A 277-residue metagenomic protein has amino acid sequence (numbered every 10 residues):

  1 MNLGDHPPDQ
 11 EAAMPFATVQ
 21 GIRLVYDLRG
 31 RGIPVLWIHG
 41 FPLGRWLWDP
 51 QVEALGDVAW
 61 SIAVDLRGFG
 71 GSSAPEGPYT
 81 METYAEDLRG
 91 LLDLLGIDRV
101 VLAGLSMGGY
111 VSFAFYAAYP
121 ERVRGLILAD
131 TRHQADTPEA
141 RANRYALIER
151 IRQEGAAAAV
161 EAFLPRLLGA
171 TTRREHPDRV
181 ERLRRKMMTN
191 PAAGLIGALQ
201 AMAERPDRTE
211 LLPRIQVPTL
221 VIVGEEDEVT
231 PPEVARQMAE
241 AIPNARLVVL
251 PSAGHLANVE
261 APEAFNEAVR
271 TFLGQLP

Functional and structural regions predicted by a protein language model:
M1-L36, G56-W60, I97-D98, R246 (+1 more regions): Alpha/beta-hydrolase fold catalytic core
V19-G77, M81, L91: Conserved HGGG/HGGXW glycine-rich cap/lid loop of the alpha/beta-hydrolase fold
W37-G40, S106, G224: Glycine-rich His-Gly loop
L94, D98-T137: Conserved hydrolase catalytic core segment
D136-A142, Q153-R214: Conserved alpha/beta-hydrolase catalytic His-Asp/Glu region
I215, V221-V223, D227: Short beta-strand/loop motif that positions the catalytic acidic residue of the alpha/beta-hydrolase fold
P232, R236-H255: Catalytic histidine neighborhood in serine/cysteine hydrolases with alpha/beta-hydrolase-type architecture
A253-N266: Catalytic histidine-centered segment of alpha/beta-hydrolase-like enzymes
